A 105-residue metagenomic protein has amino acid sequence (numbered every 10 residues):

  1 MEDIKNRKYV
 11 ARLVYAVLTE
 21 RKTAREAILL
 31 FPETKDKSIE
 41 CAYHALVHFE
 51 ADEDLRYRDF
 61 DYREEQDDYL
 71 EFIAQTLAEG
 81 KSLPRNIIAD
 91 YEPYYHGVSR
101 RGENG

Functional and structural regions predicted by a protein language model:
M1-G105: Acidic, Ser/Pro/Thr-rich low-complexity regulatory regions and the short amphipathic helical interaction modules they
